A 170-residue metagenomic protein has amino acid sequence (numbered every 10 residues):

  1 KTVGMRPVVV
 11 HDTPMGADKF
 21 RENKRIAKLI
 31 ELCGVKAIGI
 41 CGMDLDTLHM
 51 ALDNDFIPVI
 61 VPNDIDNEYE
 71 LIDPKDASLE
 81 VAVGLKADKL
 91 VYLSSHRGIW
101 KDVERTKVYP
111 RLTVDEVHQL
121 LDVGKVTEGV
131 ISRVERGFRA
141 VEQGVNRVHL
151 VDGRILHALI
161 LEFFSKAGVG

Functional and structural regions predicted by a protein language model:
K1-R154: Nucleotide/pyrophosphate-binding catalytic subdomain
T106-P110, I160-G170: Conserved, well-ordered active-site substructure
N146, L159-I160: Membrane-helix cytosolic exit motif
